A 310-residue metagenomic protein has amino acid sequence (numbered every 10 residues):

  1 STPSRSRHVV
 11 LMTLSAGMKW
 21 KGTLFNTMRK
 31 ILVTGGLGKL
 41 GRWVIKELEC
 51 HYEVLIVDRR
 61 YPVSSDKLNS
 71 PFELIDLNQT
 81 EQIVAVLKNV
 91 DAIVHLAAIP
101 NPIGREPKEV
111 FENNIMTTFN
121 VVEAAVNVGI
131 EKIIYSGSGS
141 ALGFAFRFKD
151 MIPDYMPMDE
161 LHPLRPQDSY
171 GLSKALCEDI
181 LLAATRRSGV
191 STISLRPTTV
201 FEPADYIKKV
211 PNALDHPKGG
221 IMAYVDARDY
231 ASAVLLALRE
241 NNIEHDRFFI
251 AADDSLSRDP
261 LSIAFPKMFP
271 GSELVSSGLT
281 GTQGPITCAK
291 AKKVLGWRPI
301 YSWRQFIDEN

Functional and structural regions predicted by a protein language model:
I31-C50: N-terminal Rossmann NAD(P)H-binding glycine-rich loop of SDR-like oxidoreductase domains
S70, I75-N113: NAD(P)H-binding glycine-rich loop region in Rossmannoid oxidoreductase-like domains and their noncatalytic homologs
I93, R105-I134: NAD(P)-cofactor binding segment of oxidoreductase domains
E112, F148-S188, T192: Catalytic helix-loop patch of NAD(P)-dependent Rossmann-fold dehydrogenases
N120-Q167: Conserved Rossmann-fold NAD(P)-dependent oxidoreductase catalytic core, especially the SDR/UDP-sugar
L172, I193-T199, A213-L236: Substrate-positioning beta->alpha
R187-S191, E202-D215, L236-F248: Glycine/proline-rich active-site loop of Rossmann-fold NAD(P)-dependent oxidoreductases
R228-D229, A233-N310: C-terminal substrate-binding subdomain of Rossmann-fold SDR/epimerase-dehydratase oxidoreductases
